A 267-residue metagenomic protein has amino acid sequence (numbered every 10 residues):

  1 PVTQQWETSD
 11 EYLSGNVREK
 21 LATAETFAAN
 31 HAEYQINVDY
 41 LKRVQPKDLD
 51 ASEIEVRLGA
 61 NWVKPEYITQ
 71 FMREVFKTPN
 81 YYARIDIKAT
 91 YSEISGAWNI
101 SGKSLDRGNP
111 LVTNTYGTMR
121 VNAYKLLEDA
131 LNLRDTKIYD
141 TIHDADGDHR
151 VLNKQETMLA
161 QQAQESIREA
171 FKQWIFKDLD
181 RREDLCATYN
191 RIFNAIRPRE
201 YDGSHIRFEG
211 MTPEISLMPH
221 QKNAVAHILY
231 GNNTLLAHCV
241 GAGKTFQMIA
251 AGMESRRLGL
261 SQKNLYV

Functional and structural regions predicted by a protein language model:
P1-A195: Charged, low-complexity intrinsically disordered regions
R191-V267: ASCE P-loop NTPase motor core, strongest for the SF2 helicase catalytic module
